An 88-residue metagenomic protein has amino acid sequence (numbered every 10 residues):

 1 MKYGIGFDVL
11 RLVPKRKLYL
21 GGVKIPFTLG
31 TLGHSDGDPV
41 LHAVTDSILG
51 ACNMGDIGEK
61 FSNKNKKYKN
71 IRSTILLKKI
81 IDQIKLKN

Functional and structural regions predicted by a protein language model:
K2-D8: Short amphipathic
G4, G33, L41: A domain-level signal for the structural core that forms small-molecule/cofactor-binding pockets and catalytic centers
D8-L10, V23, I48: Anionic group-transfer/hydrolysis microenvironments
V9-L12, L20, V40: N-terminal, polar/charged subdomain of small-to-medium soluble alpha/beta proteins
P14-R16, L20-G22, F27, K87-N88: Active-site microenvironment for binding and transforming phosphate-containing groups
I25-S35, N63-Y68: A short glycine/serine-rich beta->alpha loop
V40, V44, I48: Active-site His/Glu-centered metal-binding helix of metallohydrolases
I48-N88: Glycine- and Gly-Pro-enriched alpha-helical subdomains that act as flexible, kink-prone "lid/hinge" or packing modules
